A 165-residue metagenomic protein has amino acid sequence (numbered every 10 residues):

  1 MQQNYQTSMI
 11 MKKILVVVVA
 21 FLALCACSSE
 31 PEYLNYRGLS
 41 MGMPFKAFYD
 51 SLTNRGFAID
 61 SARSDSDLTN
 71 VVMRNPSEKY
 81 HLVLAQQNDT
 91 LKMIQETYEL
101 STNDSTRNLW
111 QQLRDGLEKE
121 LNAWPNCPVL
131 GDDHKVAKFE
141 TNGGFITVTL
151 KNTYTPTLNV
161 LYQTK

Functional and structural regions predicted by a protein language model:
M1-I10: Short, Lys/Arg-enriched N-terminal segments with co-localized hydrophobic residues within the first ~10-30 amino acids
K12-V18: Sec-dependent signal peptide recognition, specifically the positively charged N-region followed immediately by
L24-A26: C-terminal motif of bacterial Sec signal peptides marking the signal peptidase cleavage site
S28-E30: Bacterial signal peptide processing site
Y36-S51, R107-R114, E120: Secreted/surface-exposed cysteine- and glycine-rich disulfide frameworks
M43-H81: Post-signal-peptide N-terminal segment of Sec-exported extracytoplasmic proteins
E78-V136: Long, charged/polar, surface-exposed segments that mediate recognition or autoinhibition
K138, F145-T153: Short, exposed beta-strand-loop hairpins at the edges of beta-sheets in extracellular/periplasmic proteins
